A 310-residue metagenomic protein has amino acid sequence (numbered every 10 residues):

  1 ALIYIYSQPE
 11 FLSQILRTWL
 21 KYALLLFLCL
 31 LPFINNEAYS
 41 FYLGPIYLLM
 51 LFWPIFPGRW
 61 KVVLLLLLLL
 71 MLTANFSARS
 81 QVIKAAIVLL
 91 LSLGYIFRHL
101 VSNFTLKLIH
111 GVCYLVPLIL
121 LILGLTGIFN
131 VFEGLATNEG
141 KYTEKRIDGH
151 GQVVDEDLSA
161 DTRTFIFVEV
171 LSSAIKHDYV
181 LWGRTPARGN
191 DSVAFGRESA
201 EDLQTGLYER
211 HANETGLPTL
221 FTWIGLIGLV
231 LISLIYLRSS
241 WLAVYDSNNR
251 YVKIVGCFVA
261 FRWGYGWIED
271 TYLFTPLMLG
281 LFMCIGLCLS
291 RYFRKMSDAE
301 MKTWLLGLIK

Functional and structural regions predicted by a protein language model:
A1, P32-I46, A78, A212-G216 (+2 more regions): Membrane-interface micro-motifs in multi-pass membrane enzymes
A1-C29, I46-P54, H99: Transmembrane alpha-helical segments and their membrane-water interfaces
L12-K21, R59-V63, V244-C257: Membrane-interfacial loop-to-transmembrane alpha-helix junctions, especially the N-terminal start
L48-F52, I235, I254-W263, T271-K310: Transmembrane alpha-helices of multi-pass inner-membrane enzymes
M50-T137: Hydrophobic alpha-helical segments of polytopic membrane proteins
N103, I122-E169, D191-G196: Flexible juxtamembrane loops connecting transmembrane helices in multi-pass membrane enzymes that build or modify
D157-I224: Long extracytoplasmic/lumenal interhelical loops at the membrane interface of multi-pass membrane proteins
T222-W263, S297-D298: Hydrophobic transmembrane alpha-helices and their immediate junctions
